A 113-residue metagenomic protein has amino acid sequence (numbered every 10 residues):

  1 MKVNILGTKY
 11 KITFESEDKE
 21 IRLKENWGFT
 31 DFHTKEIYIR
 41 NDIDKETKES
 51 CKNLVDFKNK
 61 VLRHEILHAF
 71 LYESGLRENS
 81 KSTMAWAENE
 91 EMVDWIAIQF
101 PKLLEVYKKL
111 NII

Functional and structural regions predicted by a protein language model:
M1-K52, E73-I113: Metalloprotease/metallohydrolase-associated module, dominated by Zn2+-dependent proteases
V55: Small, basic N-terminal interaction modules of short regulatory proteins
K60-Y72: Active-site recognition of the HExxH zinc-binding catalytic motif
